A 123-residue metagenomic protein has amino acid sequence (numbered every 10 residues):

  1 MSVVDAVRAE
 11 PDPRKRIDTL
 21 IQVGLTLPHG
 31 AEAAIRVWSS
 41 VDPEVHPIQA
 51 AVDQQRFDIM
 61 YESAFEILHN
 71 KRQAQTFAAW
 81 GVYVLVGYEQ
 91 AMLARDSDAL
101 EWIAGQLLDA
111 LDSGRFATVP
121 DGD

Functional and structural regions predicted by a protein language model:
M1-V3, I48-Q49: Alpha-helical DNA-contacting segments of helix-turn-helix folds
S2-A34, A78-G81: Hydrophobic alpha-helical connector segments
V3-V7, P43, A64, L68 (+1 more regions): Short amphipathic alpha-helical interaction patches enriched in hydrophobic/aromatic residues with interspersed Lys/Arg
I17-I21, F57, E101-D112: Hydrophobic core segments within long, regular secondary-structure runs in both alpha- and beta-rich folds
L27-A33, P43-A79, W102: Amphipathic alpha-helical packing segments from all-alpha helical-bundle domains
G30-A31, R36, K71-A94, D98-A110: Hydrophobic alpha-helical segments that form the core of small-molecule binding pockets and/or dimer interfaces
S39-S40: Acidic, metal/ion-handling microdomains and their immediate structural contexts
S97, S113-D123: C-terminal effector-binding regulatory domain of bacterial HTH transcription factors
